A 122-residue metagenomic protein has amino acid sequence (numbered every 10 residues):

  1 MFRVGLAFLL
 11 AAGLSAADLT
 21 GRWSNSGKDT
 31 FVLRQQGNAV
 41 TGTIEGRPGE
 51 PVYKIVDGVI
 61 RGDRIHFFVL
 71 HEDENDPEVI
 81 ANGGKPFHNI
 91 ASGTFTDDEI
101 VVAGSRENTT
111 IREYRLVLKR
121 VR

Functional and structural regions predicted by a protein language model:
M1-A7: Sec-dependent signal peptide recognition, specifically the positively charged N-region followed immediately by
A7-L9, V121: Short amphipathic alpha-helical "recognition" segments used for binding
L10-A16: Sec/Tat signal peptide C-region and signal peptidase I cleavage site
A17-F95, A103-R122: Central antiparallel beta-sheet cores of small beta-barrel/beta-sandwich binding domains
